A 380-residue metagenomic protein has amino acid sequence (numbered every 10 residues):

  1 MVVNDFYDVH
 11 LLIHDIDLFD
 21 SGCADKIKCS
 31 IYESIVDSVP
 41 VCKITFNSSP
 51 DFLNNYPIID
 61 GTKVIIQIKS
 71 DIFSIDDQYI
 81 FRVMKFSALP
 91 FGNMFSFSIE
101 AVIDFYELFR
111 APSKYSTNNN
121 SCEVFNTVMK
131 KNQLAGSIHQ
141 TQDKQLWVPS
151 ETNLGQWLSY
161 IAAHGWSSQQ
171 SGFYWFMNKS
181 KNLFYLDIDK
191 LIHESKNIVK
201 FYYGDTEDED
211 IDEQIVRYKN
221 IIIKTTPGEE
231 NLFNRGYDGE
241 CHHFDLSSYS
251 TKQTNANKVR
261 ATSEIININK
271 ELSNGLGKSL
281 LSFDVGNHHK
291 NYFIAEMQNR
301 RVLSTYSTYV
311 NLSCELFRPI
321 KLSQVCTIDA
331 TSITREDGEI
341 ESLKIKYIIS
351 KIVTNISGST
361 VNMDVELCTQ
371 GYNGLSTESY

Functional and structural regions predicted by a protein language model:
M1-I27: Polar/acidic, low-complexity leader/linker segments enriched in S/T/G and N/D
V9-L12, T62-D71, Q324-I340: Short conserved beta-strand and strand-loop elements enriched in small hydrophobics with frequent Asp/Gly
C23-D25, S70-A101, A330, T334-D364: Short beta-strand and beta-hairpin "edge-sheet" elements
I31-P57, D205-Y380: An acidic/polar, Gly/Ser/Thr-rich interaction patch typically located in mid-to-C-terminal regions of proteins
F46-S48, A101-I103, D187-D189, T369: Flexible glycine-/small-residue-rich
F52-H139: Surface-exposed cap/loop segments at beta↔alpha junctions
M94, I103, I138-I223: Short beta-strand-centered interaction patches in the first periplasmic/extracellular domains of large envelope
N132, A162-G165, A330: Sec/Tat-exported extracytoplasmic proteins
